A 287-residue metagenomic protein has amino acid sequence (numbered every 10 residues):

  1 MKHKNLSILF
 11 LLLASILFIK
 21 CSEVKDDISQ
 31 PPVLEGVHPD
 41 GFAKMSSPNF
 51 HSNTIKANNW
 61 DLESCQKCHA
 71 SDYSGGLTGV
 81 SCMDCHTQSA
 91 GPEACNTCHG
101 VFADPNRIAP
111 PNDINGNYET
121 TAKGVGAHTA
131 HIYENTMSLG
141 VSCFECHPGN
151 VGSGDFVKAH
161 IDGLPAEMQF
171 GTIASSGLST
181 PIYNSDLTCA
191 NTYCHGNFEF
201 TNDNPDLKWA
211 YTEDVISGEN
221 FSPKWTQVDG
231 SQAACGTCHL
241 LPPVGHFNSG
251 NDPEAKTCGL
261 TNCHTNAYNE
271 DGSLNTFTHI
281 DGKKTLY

Functional and structural regions predicted by a protein language model:
M1-C21: Sec-dependent bacterial lipoprotein signal peptides
C21-N59, Q66-Y287: Flexible linker/context regions in extracytoplasmic redox proteins
